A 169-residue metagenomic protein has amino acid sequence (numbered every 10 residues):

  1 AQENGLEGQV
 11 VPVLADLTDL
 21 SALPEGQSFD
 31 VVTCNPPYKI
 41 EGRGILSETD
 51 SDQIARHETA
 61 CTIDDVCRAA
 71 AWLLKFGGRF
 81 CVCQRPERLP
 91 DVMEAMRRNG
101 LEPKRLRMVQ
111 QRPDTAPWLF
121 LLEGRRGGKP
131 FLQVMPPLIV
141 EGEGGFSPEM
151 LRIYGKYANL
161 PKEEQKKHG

Functional and structural regions predicted by a protein language model:
A1-D30: S-adenosyl-L-methionine
V11, N35-P36, L89: Hydrophobic alpha-helix-in-membranes signature
D19, Y38, R126: Short, glycine/acidic-enriched loop or turn micro-motifs at the edges of active sites
S21, G42-R43, P90: Glycine/Thr-rich phosphate-binding loops of Rossmann-like dinucleotide-binding domains
Q27-V31, P36-D65: Mobile active-site "lid"/loop adjacent to the S-adenosyl-L-methionine
T59-P117, L121: Conserved Class I SAM-dependent methyltransferase catalytic core
A116-G169: SAM/dcSAM-binding transferase cores
